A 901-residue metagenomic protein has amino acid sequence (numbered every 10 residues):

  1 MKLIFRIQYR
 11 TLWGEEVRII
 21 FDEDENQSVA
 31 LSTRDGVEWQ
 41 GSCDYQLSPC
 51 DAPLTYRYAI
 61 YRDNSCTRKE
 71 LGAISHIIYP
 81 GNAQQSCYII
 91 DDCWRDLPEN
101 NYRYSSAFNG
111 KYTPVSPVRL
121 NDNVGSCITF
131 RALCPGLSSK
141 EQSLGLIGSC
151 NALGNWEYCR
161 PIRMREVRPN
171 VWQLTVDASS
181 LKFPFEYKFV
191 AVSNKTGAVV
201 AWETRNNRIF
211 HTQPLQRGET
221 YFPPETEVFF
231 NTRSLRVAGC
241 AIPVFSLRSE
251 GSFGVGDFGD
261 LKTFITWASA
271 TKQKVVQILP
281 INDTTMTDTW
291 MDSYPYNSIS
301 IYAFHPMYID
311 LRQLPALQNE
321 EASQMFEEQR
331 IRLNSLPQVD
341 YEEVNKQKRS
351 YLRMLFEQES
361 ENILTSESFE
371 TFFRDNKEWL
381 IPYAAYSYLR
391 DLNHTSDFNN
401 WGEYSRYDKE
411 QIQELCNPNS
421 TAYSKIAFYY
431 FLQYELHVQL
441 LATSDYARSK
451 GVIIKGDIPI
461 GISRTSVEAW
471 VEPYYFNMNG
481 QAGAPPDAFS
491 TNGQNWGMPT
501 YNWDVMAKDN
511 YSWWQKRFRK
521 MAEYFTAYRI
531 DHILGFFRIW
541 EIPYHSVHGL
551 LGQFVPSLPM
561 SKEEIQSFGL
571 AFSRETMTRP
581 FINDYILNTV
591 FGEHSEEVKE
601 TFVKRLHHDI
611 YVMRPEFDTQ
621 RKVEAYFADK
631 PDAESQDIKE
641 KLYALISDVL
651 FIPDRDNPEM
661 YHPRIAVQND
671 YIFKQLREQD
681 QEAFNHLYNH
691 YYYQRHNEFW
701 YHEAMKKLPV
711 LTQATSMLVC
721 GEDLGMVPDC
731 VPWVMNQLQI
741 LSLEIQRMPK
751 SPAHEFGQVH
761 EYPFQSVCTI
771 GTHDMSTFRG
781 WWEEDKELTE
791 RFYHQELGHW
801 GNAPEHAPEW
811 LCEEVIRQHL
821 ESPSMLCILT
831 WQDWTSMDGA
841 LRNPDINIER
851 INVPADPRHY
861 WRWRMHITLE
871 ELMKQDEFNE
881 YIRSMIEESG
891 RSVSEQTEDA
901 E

Functional and structural regions predicted by a protein language model:
K2, Q8-P53, Y61-N82, L133-F183 (+2 more regions): Aromatic-rich carbohydrate-binding modules that target alpha-glucans
A30-T33, C87, R163-R165, K195 (+4 more regions): Intrinsically disordered, low-complexity regions enriched in Ser/Pro/Gly/Gln/His and often acidic
Y58, G72-H76, C87-Y88, L174 (+2 more regions): Residue-level marker of intrinsically disordered, low-complexity segments enriched for small/polar residues
P80-N82, S86-C93: C2-type phospholipid-binding modules
R103-T129, D177-S180, I209-E901: Catalytic cores of glycan-processing enzymes that make or break glycosidic bonds
